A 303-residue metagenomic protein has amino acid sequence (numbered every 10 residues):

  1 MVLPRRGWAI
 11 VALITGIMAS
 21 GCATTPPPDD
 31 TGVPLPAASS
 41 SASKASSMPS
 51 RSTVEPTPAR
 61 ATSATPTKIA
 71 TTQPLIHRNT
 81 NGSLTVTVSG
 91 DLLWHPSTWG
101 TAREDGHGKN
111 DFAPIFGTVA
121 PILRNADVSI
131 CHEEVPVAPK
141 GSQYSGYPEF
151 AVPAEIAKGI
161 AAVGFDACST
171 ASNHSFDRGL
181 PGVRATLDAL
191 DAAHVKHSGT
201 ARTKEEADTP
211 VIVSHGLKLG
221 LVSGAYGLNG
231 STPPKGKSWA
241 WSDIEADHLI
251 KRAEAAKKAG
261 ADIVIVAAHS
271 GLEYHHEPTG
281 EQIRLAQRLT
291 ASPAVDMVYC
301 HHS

Functional and structural regions predicted by a protein language model:
M1-I14: N-terminal export and membrane-targeting signals
V2-L3, P26-P36, K44, S50-S303: Acidic, metal/ion-coordinating pockets
M18-G21: C-terminal motif of bacterial Sec signal peptides marking the signal peptidase cleavage site
